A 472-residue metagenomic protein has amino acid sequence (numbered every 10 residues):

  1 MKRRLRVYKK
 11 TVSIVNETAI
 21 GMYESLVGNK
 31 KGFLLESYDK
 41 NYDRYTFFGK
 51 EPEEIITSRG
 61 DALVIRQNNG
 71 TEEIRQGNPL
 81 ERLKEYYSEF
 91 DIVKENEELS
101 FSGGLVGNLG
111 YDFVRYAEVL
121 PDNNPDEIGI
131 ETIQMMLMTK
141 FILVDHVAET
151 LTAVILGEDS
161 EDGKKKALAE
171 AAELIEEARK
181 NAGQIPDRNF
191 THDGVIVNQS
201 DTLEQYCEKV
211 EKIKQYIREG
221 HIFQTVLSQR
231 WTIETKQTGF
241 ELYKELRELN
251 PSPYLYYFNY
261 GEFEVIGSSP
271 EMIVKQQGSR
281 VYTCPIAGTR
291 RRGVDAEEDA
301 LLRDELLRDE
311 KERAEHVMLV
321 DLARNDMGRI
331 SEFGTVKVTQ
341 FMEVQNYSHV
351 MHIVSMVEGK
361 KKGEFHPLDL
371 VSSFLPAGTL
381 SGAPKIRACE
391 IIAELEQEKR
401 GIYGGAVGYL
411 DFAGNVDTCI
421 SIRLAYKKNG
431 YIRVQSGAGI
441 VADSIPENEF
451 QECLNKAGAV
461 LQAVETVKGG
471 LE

Functional and structural regions predicted by a protein language model:
M1-E472: Extended alpha-helical targeting/anchoring segments, especially N-terminal organellar/secretory targeting helices
